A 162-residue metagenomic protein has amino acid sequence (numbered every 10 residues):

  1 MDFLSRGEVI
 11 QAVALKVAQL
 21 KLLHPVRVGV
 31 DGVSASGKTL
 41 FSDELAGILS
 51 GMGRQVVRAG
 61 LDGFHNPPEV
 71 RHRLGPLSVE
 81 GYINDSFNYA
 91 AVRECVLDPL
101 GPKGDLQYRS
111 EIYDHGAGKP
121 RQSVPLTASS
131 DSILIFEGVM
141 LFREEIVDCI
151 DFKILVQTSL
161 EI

Functional and structural regions predicted by a protein language model:
M1-V28: Extreme N-terminal, non-catalytic leader segments that precede Walker-type/kinase nucleotide-binding cores
G32: The Walker A (P-loop) glycine that initiates the GxxxxGKT/S ATP-binding motif of P-loop NTPases
A35: Walker A (P-loop) phosphate-binding loop of P-loop NTPases
K38: Conserved lysine of the Walker
F41: Hydrophobic positions on the alpha1 helix immediately C-terminal to the Walker A/P-loop
G47-V57: Post-Walker A helix-loop "phosphate-sensing" segment adjacent to the P-loop in P-loop NTPases
V57-A59, N66-A117: Conserved nucleotide-sensing/catalytic segment adjacent to the nucleotide-binding pocket in NTP-handling enzymes
G118-I162: ATP-dependent NMP and nucleoside kinases share a basic, alpha-helical "lid"
